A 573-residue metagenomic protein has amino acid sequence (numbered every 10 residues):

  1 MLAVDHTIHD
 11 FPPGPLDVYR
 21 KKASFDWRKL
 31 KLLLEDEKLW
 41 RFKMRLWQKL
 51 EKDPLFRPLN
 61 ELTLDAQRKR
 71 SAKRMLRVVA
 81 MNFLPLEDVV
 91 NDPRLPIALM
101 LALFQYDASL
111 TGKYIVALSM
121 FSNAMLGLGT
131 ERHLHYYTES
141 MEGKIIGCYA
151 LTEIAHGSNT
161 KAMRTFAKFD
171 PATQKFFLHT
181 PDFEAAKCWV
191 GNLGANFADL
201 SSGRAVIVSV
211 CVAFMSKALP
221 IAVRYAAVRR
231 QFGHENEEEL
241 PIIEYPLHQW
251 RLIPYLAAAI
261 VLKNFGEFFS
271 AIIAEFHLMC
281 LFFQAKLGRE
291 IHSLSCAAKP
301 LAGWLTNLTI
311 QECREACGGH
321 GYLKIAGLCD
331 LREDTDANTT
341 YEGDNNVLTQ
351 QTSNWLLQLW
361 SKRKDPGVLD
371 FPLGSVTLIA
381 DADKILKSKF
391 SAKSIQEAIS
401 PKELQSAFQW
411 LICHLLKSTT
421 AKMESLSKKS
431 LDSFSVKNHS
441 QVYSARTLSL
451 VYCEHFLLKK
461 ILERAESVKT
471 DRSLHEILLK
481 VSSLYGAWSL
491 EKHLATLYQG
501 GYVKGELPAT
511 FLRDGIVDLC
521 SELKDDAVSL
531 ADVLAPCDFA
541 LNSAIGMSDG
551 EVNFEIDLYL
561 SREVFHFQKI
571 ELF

Functional and structural regions predicted by a protein language model:
M1-F573: Flavin-dependent oxidoreductase catalytic core characteristic of acyl-CoA dehydrogenase/oxidase-like enzymes
